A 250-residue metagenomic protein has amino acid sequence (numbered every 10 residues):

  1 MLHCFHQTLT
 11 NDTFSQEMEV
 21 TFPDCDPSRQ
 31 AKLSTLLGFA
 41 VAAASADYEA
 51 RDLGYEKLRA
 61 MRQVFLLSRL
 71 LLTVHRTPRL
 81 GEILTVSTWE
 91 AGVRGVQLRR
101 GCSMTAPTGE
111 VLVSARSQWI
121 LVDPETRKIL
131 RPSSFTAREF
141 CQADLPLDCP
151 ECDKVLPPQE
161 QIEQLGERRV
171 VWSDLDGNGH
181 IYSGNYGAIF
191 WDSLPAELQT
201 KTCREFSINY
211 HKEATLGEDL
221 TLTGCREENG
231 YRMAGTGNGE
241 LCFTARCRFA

Functional and structural regions predicted by a protein language model:
L2-L67, S114-R116, V122-R204: Hot-dog-fold acyl-thioester-processing enzymes
H3, N11-Q16, L71-V155, A214-G217 (+1 more regions): HotDog/MaoC-like acyl-thioester-processing domains
E82-I83, E160-Q164, E218-D219: Short coil-to-beta-strand transition motifs
E197-G224: A conserved acidic, glycine/proline-rich C-terminal tail/linker
